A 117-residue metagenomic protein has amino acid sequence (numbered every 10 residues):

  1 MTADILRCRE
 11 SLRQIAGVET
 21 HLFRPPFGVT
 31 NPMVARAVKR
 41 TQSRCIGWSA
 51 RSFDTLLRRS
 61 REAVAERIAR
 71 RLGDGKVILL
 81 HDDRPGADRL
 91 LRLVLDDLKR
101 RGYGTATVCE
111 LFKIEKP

Functional and structural regions predicted by a protein language model:
M1-N31, R36-R40, A65-L80, D97: CE4/NodB-like, metal-dependent polysaccharide N-deacetylase domain that modifies extracellular/periplasmic N-acetylated
T2-A3, R58-E62, P85: Conserved phosphate-coordination/catalytic loops
C8-S11, A37, G47, S52 (+1 more regions): Small-side-chain structural scaffolding
Q14, R70-P117: Terminal accessory/targeting
H21, V29-R71, G102-E115: His/Asp/Glu-enriched short active-site or ligand-binding loop at hydrolase and phosphoryl-transfer sites
